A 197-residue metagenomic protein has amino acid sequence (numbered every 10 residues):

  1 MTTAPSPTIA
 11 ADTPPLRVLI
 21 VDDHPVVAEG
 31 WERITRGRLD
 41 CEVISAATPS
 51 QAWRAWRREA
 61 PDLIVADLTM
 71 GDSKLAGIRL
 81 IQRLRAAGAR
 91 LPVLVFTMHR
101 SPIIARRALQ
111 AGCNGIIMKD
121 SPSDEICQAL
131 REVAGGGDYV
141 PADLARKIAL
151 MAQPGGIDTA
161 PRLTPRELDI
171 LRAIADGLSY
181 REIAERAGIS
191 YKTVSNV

Functional and structural regions predicted by a protein language model:
M1-R17: Non-catalytic signal-transmission and effector/linker regions of two-component phosphorelay proteins
T13-V27, W31-T35, S45, L163: Conserved acidic segment of CheY-like receiver
D40-P49, A55: Short hydrophobic/Thr-rich beta-strand motif most characteristic of the beta2 strand and flanking loop of CheY-like
R54, L75-R90: Short amphipathic alpha-helix used as the core "switch/output" element in two-component signaling
E59-M70: Active-site beta3 strand of CheY-like receiver
I103-Q110, N114-D169: Short, flexible helix-to-coil linker/hinge segments that flank and couple to helix-turn-helix
G177-V197: Recognition helix of helix-turn-helix DNA-binding domains
